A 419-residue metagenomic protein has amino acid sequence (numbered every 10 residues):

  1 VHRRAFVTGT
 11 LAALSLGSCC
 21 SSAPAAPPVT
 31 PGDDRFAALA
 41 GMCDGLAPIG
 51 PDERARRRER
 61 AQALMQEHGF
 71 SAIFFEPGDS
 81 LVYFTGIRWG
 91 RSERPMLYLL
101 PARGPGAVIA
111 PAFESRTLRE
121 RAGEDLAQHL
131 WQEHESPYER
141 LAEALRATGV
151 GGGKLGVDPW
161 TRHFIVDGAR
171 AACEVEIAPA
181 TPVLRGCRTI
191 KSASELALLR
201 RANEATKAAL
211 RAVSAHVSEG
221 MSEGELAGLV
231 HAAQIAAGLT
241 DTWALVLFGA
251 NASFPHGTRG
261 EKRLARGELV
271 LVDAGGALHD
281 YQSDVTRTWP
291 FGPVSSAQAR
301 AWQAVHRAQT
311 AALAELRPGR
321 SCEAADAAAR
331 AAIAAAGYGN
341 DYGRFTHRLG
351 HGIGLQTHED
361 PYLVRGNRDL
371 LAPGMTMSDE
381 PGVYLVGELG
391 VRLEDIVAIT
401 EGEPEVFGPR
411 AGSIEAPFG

Functional and structural regions predicted by a protein language model:
H2-G419: Active-site neighborhoods and metal-handling regions in enzymes and metal-associated proteins
